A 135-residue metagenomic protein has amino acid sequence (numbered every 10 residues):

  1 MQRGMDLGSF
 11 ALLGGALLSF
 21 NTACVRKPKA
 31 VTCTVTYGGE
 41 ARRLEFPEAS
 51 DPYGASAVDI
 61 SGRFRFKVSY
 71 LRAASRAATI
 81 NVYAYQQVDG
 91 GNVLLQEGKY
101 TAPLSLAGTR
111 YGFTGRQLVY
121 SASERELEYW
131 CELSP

Functional and structural regions predicted by a protein language model:
M1-A11: Bacterial N-terminal signal peptides that target proteins for export
A11-S19: Bacterial N-terminal signal peptides
V31-V35: A short beta-strand micro-motif
T36-A41, S50-P135: Cysteine-centric segments in proteins
